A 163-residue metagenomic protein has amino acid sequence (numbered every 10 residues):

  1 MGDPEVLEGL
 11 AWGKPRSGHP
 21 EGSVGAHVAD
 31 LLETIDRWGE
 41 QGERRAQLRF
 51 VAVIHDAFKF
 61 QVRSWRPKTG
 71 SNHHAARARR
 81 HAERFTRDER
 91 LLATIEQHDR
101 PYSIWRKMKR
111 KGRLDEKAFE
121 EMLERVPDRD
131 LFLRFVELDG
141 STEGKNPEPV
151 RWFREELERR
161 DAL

Functional and structural regions predicted by a protein language model:
M1, V6-L7, A118-L123, F132 (+2 more regions): Generic structural signal of hydrophobic/aromatic residues within well-ordered alpha-helices of folded domains
M1-W65: Acidic/His-rich, divalent-metal-binding segments that scaffold phosphate/diphosphate chemistry
P4-L10, R45, K107-K111, P147-R151: Short coil/turn segments at secondary-structure boundaries
H27, L91, P149-W152: General structural feature for long, well-ordered alpha-helical segments within catalytic domains of soluble enzymes
R37-T142: Divalent metal-dependent catalytic cores for phosphoryl transfer on phosphate-bearing substrates
G144-L163: Terminal helices and disordered tails flanking the catalytic cores of nucleotide-processing hydrolases
